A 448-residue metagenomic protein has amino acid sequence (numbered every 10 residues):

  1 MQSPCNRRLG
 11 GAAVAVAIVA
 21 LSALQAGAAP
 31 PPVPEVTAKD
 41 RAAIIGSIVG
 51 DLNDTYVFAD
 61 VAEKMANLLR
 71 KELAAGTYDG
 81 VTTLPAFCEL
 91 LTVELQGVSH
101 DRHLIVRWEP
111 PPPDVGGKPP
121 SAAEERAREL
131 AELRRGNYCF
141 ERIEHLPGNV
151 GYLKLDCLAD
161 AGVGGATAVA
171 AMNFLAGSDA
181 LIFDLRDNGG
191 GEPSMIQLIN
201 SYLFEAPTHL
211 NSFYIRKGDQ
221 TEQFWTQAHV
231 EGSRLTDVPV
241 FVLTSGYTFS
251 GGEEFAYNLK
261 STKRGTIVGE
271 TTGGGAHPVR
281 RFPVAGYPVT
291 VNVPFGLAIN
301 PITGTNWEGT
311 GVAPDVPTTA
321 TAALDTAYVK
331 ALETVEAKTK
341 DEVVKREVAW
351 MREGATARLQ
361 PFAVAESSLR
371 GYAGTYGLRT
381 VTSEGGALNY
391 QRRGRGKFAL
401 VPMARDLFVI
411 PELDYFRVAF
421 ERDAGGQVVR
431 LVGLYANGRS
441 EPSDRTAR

Functional and structural regions predicted by a protein language model:
Q2-V14: Bacterial N-terminal signal peptides that target proteins for export
A12-A23: Bacterial N-terminal signal peptides
P34, D341-R448: Peripheral terminal and inter-domain segments
K39-K64: Mature N-terminal segment immediately following signal peptide/propeptide cleavage in secreted/periplasmic
I48, L95, L153, F183 (+3 more regions): Terminal peptide-recognition signature
A59-G148, R346: Extended, small/polar residue-biased N-terminal targeting/export presequences and adjacent propeptide/linker tracts
A161-D179: A short, well-ordered alpha-helical element
G190-P239, L243, Y247, H277-A285 (+3 more regions): Gly/Ser/Thr-rich loop/hinge elements
